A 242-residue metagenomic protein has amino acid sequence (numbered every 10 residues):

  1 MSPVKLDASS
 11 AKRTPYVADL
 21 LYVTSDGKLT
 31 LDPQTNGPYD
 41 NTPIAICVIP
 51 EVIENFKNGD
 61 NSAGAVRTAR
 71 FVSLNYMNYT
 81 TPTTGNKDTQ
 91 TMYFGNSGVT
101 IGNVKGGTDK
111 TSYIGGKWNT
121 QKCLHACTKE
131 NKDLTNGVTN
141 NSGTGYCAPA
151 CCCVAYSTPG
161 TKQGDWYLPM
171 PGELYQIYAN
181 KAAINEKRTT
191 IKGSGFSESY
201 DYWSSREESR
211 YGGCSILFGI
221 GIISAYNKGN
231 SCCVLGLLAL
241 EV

Functional and structural regions predicted by a protein language model:
M1-K162, K228-V242: Short, compositionally biased
R67-A69, T161-W166, G172, S199: Loop/turn elements at helix/coil->beta-strand transitions in domains of secreted/extracellular proteins
Y156, P171-V242: C-terminal, surface-exposed recognition/capping segments
